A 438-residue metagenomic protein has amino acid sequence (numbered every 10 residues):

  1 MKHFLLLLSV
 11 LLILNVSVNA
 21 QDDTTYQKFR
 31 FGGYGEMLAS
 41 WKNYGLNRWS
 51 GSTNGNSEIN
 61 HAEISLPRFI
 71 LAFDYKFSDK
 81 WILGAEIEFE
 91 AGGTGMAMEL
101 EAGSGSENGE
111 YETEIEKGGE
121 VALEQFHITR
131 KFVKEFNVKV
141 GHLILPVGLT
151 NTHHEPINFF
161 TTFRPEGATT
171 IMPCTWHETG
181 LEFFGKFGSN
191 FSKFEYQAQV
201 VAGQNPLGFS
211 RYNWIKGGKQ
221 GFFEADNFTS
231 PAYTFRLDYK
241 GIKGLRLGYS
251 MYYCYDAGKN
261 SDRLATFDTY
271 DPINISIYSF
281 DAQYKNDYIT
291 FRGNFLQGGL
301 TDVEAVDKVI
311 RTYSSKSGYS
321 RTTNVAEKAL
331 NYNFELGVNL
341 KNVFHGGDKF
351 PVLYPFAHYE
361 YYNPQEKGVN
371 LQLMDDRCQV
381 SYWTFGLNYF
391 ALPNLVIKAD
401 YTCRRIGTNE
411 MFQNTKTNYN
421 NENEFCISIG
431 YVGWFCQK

Functional and structural regions predicted by a protein language model:
M1-F4: Positively charged n-region of N-terminal signal peptides that target proteins for export
L8-V10, N15-H61, F344-L353, W434-K438: Outer-membrane beta-barrel biogenesis signature
T24-K42, N60-P206, T229-T234, D238-L247 (+5 more regions): Outer membrane beta-barrel
Y44-L46, S57-E58, E112-E116, F126-T129 (+2 more regions): Outer-membrane beta-barrel pore domains
W49-G55, I157-P165, I215-G218, L264 (+1 more regions): Short glycine/proline- and charge-enriched loop/turn segments that cap or connect secondary-structure elements
C174, E224-P231, Y270-N274: Active-site glycine- and acidic-residue-rich loops that bind and position anionic ligands or nucleotide-like cofactors
G203-I215: C-terminal ends of transmembrane alpha-helices and the immediately adjacent extracellular/lumenal or cytosolic loop
W214-N260: Loop-centered beta-sheet repeat module
